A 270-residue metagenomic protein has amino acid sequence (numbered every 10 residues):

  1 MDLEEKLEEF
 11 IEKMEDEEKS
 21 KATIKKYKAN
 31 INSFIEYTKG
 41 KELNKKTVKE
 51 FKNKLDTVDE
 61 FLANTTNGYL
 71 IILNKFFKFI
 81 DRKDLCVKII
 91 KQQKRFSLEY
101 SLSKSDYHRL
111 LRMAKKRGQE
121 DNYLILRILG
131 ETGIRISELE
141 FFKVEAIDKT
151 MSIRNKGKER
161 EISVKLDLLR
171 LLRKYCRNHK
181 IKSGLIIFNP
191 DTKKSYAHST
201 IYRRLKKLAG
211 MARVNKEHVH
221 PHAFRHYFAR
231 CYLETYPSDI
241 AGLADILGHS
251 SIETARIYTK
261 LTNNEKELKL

Functional and structural regions predicted by a protein language model:
M1-L270: Conserved catalytic core of the tyrosine transesterase superfamily
